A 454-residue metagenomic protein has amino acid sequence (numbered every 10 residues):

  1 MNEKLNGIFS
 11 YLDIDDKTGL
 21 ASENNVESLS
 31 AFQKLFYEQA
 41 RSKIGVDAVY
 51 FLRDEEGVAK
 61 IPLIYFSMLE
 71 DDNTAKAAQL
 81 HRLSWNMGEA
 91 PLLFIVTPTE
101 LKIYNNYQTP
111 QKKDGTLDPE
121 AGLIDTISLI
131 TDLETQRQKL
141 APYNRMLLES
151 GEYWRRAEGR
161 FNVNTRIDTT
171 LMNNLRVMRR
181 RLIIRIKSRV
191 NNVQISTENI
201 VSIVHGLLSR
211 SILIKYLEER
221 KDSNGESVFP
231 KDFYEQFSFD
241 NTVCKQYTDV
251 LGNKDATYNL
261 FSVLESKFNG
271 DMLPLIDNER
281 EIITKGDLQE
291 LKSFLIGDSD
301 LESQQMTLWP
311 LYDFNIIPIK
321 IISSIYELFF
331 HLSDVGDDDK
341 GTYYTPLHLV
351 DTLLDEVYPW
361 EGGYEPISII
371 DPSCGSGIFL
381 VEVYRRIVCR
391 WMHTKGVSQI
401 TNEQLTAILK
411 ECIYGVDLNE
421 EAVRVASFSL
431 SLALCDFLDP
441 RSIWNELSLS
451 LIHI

Functional and structural regions predicted by a protein language model:
N2-K215, L288-S323: Short, basic/polar, glycine-containing "phosphate-handling" surface segments that engage DNA
L93-V96, N224, G415: A structural signal for short, well-ordered beta-strand segments and their strand-loop junctions that often border
T109-G115, P119, G225-T248, G252 (+5 more regions): Amphipathic alpha-helical scaffolding segments
V193, T197-S202, K221-V243, P366 (+2 more regions): Short, glycine/acidic-rich hinge or "gate" loops at secondary-structure transitions that mediate conformational
G206-E218, S324-L328, F428-C435: Short, hydrophobic/amphipathic alpha-helical patches that form generic packing surfaces within helical domains
L213-D222, G336, R385-R386: Extended, well-ordered alpha-helical segments in internal regulatory regions
F239-H331: Long recognition/docking surfaces used for binding and targeting
D300, Q304, L308-F314, E327 (+1 more regions): SAM-dependent methyltransferase catalytic region
